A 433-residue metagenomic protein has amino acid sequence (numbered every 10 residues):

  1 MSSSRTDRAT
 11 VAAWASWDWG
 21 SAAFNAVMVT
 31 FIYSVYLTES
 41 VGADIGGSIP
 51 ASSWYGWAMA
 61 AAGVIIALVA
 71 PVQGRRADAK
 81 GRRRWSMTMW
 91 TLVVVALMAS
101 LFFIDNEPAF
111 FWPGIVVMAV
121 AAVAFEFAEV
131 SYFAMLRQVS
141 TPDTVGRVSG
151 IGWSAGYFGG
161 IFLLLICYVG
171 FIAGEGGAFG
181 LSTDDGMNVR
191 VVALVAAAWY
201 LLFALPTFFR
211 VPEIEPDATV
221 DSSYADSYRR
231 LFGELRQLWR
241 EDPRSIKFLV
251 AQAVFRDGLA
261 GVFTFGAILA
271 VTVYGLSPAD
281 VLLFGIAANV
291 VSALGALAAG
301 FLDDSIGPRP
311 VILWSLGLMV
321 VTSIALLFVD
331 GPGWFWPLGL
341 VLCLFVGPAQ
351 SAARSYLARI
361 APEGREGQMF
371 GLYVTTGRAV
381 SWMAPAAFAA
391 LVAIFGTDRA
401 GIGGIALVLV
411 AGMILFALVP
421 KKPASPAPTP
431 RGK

Functional and structural regions predicted by a protein language model:
S2-A12, P212-V250: Juxtamembrane intracellular "pre-TM" segments in multi-pass secondary transporters
M28-S52, T264-V281: Short amphipathic helix-loop junctions that connect adjacent transmembrane helices in Major Facilitator Superfamily/SLC
G46-I49, F171-A198, A390-L409: A membrane-interface helix-boundary motif in multi-pass transporters
I66-R82, G295-P308, V392: Helix-to-loop junctions at the C-terminal end of transmembrane segments in multipass secondary transporters
W85-S100, P310-A325: Structural signature of the two symmetry-related core transmembrane helices
F102, W199-R210, G403-K433: Multi-pass alpha-helical transporter architecture, strongest for 12-TM Major Facilitator/SLC carriers used
F102-V116, L327-G339: Helix-loop junctions at membrane interfaces in 12-TM secondary transporters
F127-S140, P348-A361: Intracellular juxtamembrane helix-capping segments at the cytosolic ends of symmetry-related transmembrane helices
